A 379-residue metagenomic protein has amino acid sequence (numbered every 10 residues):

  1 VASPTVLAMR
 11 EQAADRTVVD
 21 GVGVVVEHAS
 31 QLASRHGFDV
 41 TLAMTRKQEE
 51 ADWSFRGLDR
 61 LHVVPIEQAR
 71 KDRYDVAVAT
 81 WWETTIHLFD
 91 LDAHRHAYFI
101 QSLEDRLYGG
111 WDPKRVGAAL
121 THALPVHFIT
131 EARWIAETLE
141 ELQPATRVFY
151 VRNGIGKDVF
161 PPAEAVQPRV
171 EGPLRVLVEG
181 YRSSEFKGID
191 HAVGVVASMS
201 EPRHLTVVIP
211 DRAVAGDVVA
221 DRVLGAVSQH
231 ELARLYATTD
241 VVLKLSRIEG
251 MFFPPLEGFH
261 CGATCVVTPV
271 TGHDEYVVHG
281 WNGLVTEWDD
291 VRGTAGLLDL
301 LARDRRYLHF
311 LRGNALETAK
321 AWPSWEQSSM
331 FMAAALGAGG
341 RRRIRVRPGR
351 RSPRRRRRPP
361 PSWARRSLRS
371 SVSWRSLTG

Functional and structural regions predicted by a protein language model:
T17, G21-E27, E141, I155-D217: Conserved catalytic-core segment of nucleotide-activated headgroup transferases in glycan assembly
E67, G110-I129: Membrane-proximal helix-turn-helix segments that form the acceptor-binding/catalytic region of lipid-linked
L124-P162: Donor nucleotide-sugar binding/catalytic pocket of nucleotide-sugar-dependent glycosyltransferases
L235-T239: Short alpha-helical donor nucleotide-sugar binding micro-motif in glycosyltransferases
R247: Aromatic "clamp/platform" in nucleotide-sugar-dependent glycosyltransferases that forms part of the donor/acceptor
T264-V267: Short hydrophobic beta-strand element within catalytic cores of glycosyltransferases and related nucleotide-activated
H279-G280, L284-V291, L300-R305: Conserved acidic donor-binding segment of nucleotide-sugar-dependent glycosyltransferases
R306-G337, R341-R345, G349, P353-P361: A charged, aromatic-enriched C-terminal amphipathic alpha-helix characteristic of glycosyltransferases across folds
